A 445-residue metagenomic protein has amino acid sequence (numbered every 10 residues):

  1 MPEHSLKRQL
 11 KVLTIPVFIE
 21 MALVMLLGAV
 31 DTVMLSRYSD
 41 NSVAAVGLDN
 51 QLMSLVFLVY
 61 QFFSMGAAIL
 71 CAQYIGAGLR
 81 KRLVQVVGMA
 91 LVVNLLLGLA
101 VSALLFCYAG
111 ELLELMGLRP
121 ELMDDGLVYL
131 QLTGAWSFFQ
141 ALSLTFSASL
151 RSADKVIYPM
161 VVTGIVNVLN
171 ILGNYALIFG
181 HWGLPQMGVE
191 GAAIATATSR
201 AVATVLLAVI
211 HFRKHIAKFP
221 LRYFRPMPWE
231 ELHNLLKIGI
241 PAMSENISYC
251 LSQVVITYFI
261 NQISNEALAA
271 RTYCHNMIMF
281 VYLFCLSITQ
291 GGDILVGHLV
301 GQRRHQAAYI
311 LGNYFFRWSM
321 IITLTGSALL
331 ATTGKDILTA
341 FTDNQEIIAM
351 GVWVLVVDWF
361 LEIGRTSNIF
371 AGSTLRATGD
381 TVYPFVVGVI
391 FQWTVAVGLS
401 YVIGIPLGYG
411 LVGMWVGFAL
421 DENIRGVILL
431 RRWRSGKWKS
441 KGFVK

Functional and structural regions predicted by a protein language model:
M1-V17, C71-F138, L184-I240, V296-L361 (+1 more regions): Short alpha-helical transmembrane segments in multi-pass integral membrane proteins
V12-D31, L132, V166, S199-A203 (+4 more regions): Transmembrane helical elements of multi-pass membrane transporters/channels
V17, M21, T32-V33, I69 (+15 more regions): Transmembrane alpha-helix boundary and packing residues in multipass membrane permease domains and related
I19, L23, L27, V56-Y60 (+14 more regions): Residue-level hotspots within pore-lining transmembrane alpha-helices of multi-pass secondary transporters
A22, L26-A44, L113-P120, G173-M187 (+4 more regions): Helix-terminus/linker motif at the lipid-water interface of multi-pass membrane proteins
V43-A103, Q140-P159, T257, A270-G334 (+1 more regions): Small-residue-rich hydrophobic transmembrane alpha-helices
S64, T133-S152, P159-N167, A192-L207 (+5 more regions): Short runs within selected transmembrane alpha-helices of multi-pass transporters and secretion channels
L105, A148, N174, I178 (+9 more regions): Structural signal for membrane-spanning alpha-helices in multi-pass inner-membrane proteins, emphasizing helix cores
